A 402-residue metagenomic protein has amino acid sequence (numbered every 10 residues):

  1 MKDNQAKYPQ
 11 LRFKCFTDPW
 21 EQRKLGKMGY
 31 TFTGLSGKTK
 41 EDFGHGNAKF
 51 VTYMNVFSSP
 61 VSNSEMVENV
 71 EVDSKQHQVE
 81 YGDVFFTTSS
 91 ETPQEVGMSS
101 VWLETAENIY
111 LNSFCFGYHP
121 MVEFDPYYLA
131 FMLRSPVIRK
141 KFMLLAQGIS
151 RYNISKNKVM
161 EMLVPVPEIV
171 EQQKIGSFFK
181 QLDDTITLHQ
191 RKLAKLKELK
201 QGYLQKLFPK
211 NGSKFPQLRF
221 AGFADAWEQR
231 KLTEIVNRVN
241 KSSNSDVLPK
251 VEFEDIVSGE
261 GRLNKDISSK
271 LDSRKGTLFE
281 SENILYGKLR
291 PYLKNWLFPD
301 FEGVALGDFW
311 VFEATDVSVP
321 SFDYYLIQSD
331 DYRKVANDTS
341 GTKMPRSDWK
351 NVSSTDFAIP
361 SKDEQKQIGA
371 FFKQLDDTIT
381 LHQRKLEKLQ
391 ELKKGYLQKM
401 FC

Functional and structural regions predicted by a protein language model:
M1-K2, Q10-C15, G37, V70 (+8 more regions): Short, recurring structural edge motifs at helix starts
M1-T17, R191-D225, R384-C402: Short amphipathic coiled-coil heptad-repeat segments
Q5, S36-T39, I109-F114, A146-E171 (+3 more regions): A short glycine-rich beta-alpha junction/loop motif
R12-L35, R219-S242: Non-catalytic DNA-recognition/assembly elements of restriction-modification systems
R23, A106, Y110, K214: Short, charge-patterned binding micro-sites
G26-T39, M54-V84, I235-N240, L248-S281: Sequence-specific dsDNA recognition surfaces
T52-Y53, S64, N69-R134, N264 (+3 more regions): A short beta-sheet element
Q173-T185, H189-K192, E228-R230, I284 (+2 more regions): Extracellular/lumenal glycan-associated surfaces
